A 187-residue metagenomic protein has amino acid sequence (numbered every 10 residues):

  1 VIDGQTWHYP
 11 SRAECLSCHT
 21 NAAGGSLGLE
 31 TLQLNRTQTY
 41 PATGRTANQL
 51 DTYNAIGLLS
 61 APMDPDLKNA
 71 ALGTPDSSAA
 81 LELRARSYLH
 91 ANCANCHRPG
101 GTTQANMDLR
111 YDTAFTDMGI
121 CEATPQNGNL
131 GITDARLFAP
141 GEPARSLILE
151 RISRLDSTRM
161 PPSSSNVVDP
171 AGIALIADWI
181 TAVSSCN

Functional and structural regions predicted by a protein language model:
V1-N187: Sequence context surrounding c-type heme c attachment/ligation sites in exported
